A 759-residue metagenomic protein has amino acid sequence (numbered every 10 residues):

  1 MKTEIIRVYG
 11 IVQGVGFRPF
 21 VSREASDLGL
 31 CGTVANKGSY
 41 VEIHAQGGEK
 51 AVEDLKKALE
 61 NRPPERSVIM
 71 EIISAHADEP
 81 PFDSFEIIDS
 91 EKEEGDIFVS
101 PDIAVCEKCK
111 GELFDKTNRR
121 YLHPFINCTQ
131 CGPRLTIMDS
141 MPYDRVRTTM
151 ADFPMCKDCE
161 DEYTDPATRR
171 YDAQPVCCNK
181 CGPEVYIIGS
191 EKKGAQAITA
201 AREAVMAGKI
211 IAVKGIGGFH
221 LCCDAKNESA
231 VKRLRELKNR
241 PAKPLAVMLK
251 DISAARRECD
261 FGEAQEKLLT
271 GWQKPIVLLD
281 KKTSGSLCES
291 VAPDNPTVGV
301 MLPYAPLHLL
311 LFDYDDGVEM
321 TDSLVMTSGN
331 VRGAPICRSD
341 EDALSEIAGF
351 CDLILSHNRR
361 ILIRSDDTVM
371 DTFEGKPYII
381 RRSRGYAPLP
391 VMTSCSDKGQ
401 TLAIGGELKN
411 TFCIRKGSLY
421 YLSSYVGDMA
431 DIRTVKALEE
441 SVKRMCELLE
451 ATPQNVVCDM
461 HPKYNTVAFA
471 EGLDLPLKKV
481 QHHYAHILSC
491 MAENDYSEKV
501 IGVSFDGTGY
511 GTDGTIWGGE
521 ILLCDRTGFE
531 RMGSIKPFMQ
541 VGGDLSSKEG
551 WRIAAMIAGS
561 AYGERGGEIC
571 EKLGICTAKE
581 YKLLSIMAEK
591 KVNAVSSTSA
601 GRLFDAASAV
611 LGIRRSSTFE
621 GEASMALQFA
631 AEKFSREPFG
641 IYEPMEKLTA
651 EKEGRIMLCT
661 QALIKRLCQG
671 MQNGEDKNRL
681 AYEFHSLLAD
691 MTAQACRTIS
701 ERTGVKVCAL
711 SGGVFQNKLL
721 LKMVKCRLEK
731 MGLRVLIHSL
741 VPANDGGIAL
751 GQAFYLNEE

Functional and structural regions predicted by a protein language model:
M1-P175, N179-G182, Y186: Intrinsically disordered, low-complexity, mixed-charge
R62, E162, D316, M320-C395 (+2 more regions): Internal gly/pro-rich beta-alpha loop/helix module that stabilizes soluble enzyme cofactors or their anionic handles
H76, G218-K282: A phosphate-binding glycine/aspartate-rich beta-alpha loop in the early core of alpha/beta enzymes
E160, P175, G182-E184, G406-R444 (+2 more regions): A contiguous, well-structured pocket-lining segment that forms one wall/lid of small-molecule binding clefts in soluble
A212, E450-P462, T703-V714: Short glycine-rich phosphate-binding loop at a beta-alpha junction
R256-F261, L310, I336-A343, D367-T368 (+2 more regions): Conserved phosphate-binding catalytic cores of ATP/NTP-utilizing and phosphoryl-transfer enzymes
D459, D474-H486, V707-S711, K718 (+1 more regions): Conserved phosphate-binding/catalytic loops in two-lobed NTP-binding clefts
H483-F505, G509-G511, G550-G559, S686 (+1 more regions): Glycine-rich phosphate-binding/hydrolytic loop that grips phosphoryl groups
